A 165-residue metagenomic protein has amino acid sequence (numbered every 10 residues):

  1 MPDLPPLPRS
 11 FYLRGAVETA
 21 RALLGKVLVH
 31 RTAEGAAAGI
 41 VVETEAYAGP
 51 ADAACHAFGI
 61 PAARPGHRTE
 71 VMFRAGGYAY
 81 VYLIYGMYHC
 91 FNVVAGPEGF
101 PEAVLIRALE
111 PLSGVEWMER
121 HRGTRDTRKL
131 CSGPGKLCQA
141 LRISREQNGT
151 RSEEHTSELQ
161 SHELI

Functional and structural regions predicted by a protein language model:
M1-E153, S157: Conserved, well-structured core segments that form or line functional sites
E158-I165: Positively charged, low-complexity/disordered segments
